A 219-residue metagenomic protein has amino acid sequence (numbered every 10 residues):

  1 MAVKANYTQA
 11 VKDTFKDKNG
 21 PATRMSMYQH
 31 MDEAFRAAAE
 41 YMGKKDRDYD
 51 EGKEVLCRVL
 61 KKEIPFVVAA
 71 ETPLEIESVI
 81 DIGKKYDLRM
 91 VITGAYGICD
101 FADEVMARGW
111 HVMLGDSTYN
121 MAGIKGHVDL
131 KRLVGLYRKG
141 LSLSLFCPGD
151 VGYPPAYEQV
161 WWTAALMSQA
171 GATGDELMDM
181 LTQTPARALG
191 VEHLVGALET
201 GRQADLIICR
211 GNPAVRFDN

Functional and structural regions predicted by a protein language model:
M1-M90, F101: Polyanionic/metal-chelating signatures
T8, E71-P73, A95-G97, S117-Y119 (+1 more regions): Active-site beta-loop-alpha junctions enriched in small/polar residues
D48-Y49, V68-T72, T93-G97, G123-D129 (+1 more regions): A general structural motif
P65, M106, W110-H111, G115-T118 (+1 more regions): His/Asp/Glu-enriched, well-ordered alpha-helical/loop segment that forms or immediately abuts the divalent-metal
K85, R89-T93, W110-M113: Long, well-ordered mid-to-C-terminal structural blocks that present hydrophobic/aromatic surfaces
G97-A107: Active-site-adjacent beta->alpha loops and helix N-cap segments on the catalytic face of soluble alpha/beta enzymes
